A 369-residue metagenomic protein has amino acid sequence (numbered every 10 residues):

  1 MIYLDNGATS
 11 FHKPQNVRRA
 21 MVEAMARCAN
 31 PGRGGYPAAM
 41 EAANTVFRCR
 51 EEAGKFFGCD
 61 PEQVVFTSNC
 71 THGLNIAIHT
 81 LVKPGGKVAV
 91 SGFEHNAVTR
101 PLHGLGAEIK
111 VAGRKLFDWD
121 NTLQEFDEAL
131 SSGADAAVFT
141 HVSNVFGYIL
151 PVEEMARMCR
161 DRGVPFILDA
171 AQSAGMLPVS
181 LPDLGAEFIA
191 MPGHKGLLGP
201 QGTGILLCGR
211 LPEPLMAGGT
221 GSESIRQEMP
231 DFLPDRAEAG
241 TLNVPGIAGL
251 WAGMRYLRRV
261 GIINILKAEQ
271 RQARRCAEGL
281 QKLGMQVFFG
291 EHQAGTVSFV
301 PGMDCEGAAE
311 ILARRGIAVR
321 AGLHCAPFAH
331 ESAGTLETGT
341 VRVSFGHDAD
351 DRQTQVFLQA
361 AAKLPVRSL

Functional and structural regions predicted by a protein language model:
M1-L369: Pyridoxal 5′-phosphate
